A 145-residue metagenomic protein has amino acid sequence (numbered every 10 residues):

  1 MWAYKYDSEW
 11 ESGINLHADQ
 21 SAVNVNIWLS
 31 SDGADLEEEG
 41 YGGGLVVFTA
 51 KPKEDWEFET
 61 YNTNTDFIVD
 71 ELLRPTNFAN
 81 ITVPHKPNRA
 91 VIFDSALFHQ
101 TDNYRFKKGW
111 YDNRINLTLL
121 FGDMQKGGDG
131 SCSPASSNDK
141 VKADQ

Functional and structural regions predicted by a protein language model:
W2-Q145: Catalytic core of non-heme Fe(II) oxygenases with the double-stranded beta-helix
